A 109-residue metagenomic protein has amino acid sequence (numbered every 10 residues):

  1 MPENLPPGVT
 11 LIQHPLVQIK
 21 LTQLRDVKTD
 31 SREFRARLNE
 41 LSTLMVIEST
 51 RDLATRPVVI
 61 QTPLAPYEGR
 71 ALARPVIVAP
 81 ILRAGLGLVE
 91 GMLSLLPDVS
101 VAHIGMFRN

Functional and structural regions predicted by a protein language model:
M1-N109: PRPP-associated nucleotide enzymes
